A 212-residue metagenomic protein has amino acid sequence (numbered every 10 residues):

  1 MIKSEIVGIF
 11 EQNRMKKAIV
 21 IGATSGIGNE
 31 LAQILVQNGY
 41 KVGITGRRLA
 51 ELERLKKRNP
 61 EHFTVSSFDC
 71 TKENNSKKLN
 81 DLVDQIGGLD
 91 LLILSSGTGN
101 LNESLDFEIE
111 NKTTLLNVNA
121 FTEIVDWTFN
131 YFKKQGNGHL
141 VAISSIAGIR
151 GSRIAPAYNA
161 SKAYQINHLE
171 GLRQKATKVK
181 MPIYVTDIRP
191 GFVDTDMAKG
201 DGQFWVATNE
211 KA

Functional and structural regions predicted by a protein language model:
T24-S25: Conserved glycine-rich cofactor-binding loop
N38-L55: Conserved glycine-rich Rossmann-like NAD(P)H-binding loop of the short-chain dehydrogenase/reductase
N59-N74: Rossmann-fold cofactor-recognition segment
G97-N111, I154: Conserved mid-core segment of classical short-chain dehydrogenase/reductases
F107-E123, N137, Q165: Catalytic Tyr-X3-Lys loop
V125, S161: Active-site helix of classical SDR
S145: Residue(s) in the substrate-gating loop at a strand-loop-helix junction that position the organic substrate next
N167, R173-A212: SDR active-site lid
